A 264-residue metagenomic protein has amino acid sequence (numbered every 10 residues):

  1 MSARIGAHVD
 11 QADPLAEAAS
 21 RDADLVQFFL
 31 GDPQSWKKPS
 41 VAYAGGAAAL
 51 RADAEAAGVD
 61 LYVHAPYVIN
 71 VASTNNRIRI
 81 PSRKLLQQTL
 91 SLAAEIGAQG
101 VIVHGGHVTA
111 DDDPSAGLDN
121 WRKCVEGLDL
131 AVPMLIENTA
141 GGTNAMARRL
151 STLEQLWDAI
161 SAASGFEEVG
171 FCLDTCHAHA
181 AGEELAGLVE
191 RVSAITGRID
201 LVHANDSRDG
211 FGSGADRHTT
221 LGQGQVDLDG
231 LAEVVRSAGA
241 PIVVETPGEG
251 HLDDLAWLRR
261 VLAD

Functional and structural regions predicted by a protein language model:
M1-A65, I69, S73-Q88: N-terminal pre-domain/capping segments
A3-V9, V26-F28, L61-A65, V101-V103 (+4 more regions): Hydrophobic faces of well-ordered beta-strands that scaffold small-molecule active sites in alpha/beta enzyme cores
H8-A12, G31-P33, P66-V68, G106-V108 (+4 more regions): Active-site beta-loop-alpha junctions enriched in small/polar residues
Q11, A47, S82, L86 (+5 more regions): Aromatic/hydrophobic pocket-lining residues that form the small-molecule binding cavity in soluble enzyme cores
A16-A23, A42-Y62, Q88-G97, E126-A131 (+3 more regions): Acidic (Asp/Glu)-rich catalytic clusters
E55, V71-G170, A180: Active-site acidic/histidine proton-transfer and metal-coordination neighborhood in alpha/beta enzyme cores
D112, M146-L150, E154, H177-P241: Gly/Pro-rich active-site loop or hairpin
H251-D264: C-terminal helical cap(s) of enzyme catalytic domains, especially alpha/beta-barrels
